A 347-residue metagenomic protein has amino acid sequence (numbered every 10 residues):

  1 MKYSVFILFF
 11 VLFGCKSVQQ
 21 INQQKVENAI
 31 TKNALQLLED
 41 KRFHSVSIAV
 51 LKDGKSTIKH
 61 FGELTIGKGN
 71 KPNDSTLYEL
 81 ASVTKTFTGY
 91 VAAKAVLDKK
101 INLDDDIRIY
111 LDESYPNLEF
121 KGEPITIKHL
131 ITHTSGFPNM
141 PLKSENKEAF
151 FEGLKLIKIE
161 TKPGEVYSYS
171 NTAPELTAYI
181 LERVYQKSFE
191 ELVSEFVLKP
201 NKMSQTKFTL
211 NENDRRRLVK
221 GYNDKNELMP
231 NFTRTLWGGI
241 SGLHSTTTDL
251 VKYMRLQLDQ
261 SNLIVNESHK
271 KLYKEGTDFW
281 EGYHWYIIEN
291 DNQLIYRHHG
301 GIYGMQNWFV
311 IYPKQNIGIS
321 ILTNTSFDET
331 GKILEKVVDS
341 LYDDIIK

Functional and structural regions predicted by a protein language model:
S4-L12: Sec-dependent N-terminal signal peptides
C15-G62, E182-Y185, E191-E195, K199 (+1 more regions): Catalytic loop of the DD-peptidase/beta-lactamase superfamily, centered on the K-T-G motif and neighboring
K25, A29-Q36, S82, F87 (+12 more regions): Extracytoplasmic/secreted proteins, especially bacterial periplasmic and envelope-associated proteins
E39-S47, G67-H129, T161-T172, G238-S241 (+1 more regions): Short active-site loop at a secondary-structure junction that contains or immediately precedes the catalytic residue(s)
T57, N70, P138-P141: Short, solvent-exposed loop/turn elements at domain surfaces
H60-K68, E148-E152, G221-N226: Acidic-glycine-rich active-site phosphate/pyrophosphate-binding loop
L77, N139-R217, T235-V251: Catalytic-site signature segments of enzymes, centered on catalytic residues
E79-S82, A95-F137, L156, R183-K225: Active-site helix/loop module of the DD-peptidase/beta-lactamase fold, centered on the serine-lysine SxxK catalytic
